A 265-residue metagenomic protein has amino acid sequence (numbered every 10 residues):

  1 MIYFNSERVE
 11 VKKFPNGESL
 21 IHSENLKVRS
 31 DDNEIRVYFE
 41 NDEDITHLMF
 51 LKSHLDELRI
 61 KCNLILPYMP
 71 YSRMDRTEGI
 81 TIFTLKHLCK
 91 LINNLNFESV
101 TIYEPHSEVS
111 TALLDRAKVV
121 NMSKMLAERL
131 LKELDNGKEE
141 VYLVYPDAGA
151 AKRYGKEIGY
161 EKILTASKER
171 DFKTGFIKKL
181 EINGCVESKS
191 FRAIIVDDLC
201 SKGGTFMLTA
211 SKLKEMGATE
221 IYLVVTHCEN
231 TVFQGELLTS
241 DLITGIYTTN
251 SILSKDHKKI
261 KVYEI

Functional and structural regions predicted by a protein language model:
M1-I265: PRPP-associated nucleotide enzymes
